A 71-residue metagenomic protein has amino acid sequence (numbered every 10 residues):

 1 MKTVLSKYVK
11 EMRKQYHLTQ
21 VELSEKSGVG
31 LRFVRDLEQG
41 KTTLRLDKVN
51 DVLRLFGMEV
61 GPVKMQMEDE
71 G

Functional and structural regions predicted by a protein language model:
M1-V4: A detector for short, charged/polar N-terminal pre-domain segments
K7-E22, K26, D51: Short basic helix-loop element that most often maps to the first helix and adjoining turn of HTH DNA-binding modules
G28-T42: Recognition helix of helix-turn-helix/homeodomain-like DNA-binding domains that insert into the DNA major groove
T42, G61-G71: Short, charged recognition helix plus adjacent turn of helix-turn-helix-like nucleic-acid-binding domains
D47-V63: DNA major-groove recognition helix of helix-turn-helix/homeodomain DNA-binding modules
